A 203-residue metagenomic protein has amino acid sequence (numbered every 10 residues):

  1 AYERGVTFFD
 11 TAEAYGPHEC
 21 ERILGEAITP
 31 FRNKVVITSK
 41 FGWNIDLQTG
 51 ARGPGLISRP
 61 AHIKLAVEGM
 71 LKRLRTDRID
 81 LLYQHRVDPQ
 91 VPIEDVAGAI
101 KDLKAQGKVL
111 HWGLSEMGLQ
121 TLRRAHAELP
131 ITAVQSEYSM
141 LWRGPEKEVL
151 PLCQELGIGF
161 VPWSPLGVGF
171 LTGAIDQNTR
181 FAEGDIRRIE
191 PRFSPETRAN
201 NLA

Functional and structural regions predicted by a protein language model:
A1, F9, L24, I37 (+7 more regions): Conserved, mostly hydrophobic/aromatic
A1, L56-R75, G118-R124: Short, acidic/polar
A1-S39: N-terminal binding-site loop/beta-alpha segment at the start of enzyme catalytic domains that lines or forms
C20, P60-I63, V67, I93-V96 (+1 more regions): Aromatic/hydrophobic pocket-lining residues that form the small-molecule binding cavity in soluble enzyme cores
E21-N33, A66-K72, E148-G157: Short amphipathic alpha-helices and their capping/turn segments at secondary-structure boundaries
T38-P54, R78-Y83: N-terminal small/glycine-rich loop or linker at the start of catalytic domains across soluble metabolic enzymes
T49-K64, H85-Q90: Active-site mouth loops of central-metabolism enzymes
V87-A203: Beta/alpha (TIM)-barrel catalytic core signal, keyed to glycine-rich beta->alpha loops juxtaposed to Asp/Glu that bind
